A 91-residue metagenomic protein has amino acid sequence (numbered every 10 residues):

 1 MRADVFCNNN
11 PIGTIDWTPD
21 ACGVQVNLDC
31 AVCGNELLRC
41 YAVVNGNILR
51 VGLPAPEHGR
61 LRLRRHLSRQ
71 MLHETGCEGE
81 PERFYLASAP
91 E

Functional and structural regions predicted by a protein language model:
M1-E91: N-terminal targeting/export leaders
